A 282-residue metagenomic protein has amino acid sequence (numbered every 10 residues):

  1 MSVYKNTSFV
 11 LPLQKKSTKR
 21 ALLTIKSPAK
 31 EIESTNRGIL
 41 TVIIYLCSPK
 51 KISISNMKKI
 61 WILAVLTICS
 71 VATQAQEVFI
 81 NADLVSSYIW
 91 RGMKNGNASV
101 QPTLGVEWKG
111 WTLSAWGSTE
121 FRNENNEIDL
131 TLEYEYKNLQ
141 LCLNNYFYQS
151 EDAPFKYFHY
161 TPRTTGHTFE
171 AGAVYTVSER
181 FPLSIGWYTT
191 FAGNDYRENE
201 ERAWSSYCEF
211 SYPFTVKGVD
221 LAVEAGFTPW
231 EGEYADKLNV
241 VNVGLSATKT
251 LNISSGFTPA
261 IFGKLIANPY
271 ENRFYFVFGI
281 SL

Functional and structural regions predicted by a protein language model:
M1-E77: Cleavable N-terminal export/targeting peptides
Q76, G96-V100, E124-I128, T165-F169 (+3 more regions): Residues that define the transmembrane beta-barrel architecture of outer-membrane proteins
Q76-E107: Outer-membrane beta-barrel initiation region
Q76-E77, R180, F214-L221, T248-I261: Short loop/turn motifs that connect adjacent beta-strands in outer-membrane beta-barrel proteins
I80-Y88, G110-F121, L141-Q149, P154-K156 (+3 more regions): Transmembrane beta-strand segments that form the barrel wall of outer-membrane beta-barrel proteins
A82-L84, P102-W108, L130-Y134, A171-Y175 (+6 more regions): Residues on the lipid-exposed face of transmembrane beta-strands in outer-membrane beta-barrel proteins
Y160-W230: Detector for outer-membrane/organellar transmembrane beta-barrel domains, recognizing the amphipathic beta-strand
F227, Y234-L282: Predominantly the C-terminal beta-signal and adjacent terminal strand-loop region of outer-membrane beta-barrel
